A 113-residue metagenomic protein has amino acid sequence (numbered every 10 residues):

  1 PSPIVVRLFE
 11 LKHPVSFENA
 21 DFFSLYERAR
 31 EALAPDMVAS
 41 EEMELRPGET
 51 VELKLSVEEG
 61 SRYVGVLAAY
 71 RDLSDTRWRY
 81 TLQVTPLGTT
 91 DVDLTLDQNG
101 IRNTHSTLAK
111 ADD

Functional and structural regions predicted by a protein language model:
P1-R7: Short coil-to-beta strand junction motifs in C2/discoidin
L8-K12, Y70: Residue-level signal for short segments within beta-strands and strand-turn junctions of well-structured beta-sheet
L11-E18, E31: Short aromatic-acidic-glycine turn motif
K12-H13, S56-S61, P86-T89: A short, structured loop/turn motif at beta-sheet edges
A20-V57: Tryptophan-paired
E41-L45, D72-T90: Structured interaction patches on ligand/partner-binding surfaces of diverse proteins
S61-D72: A short, solvent-exposed beta-strand micro-motif common in secreted/extracellular proteins
L82-D113: Extracellular beta-sheet/turn segments enriched in Thr/Pro/Gly and aliphatic residues
